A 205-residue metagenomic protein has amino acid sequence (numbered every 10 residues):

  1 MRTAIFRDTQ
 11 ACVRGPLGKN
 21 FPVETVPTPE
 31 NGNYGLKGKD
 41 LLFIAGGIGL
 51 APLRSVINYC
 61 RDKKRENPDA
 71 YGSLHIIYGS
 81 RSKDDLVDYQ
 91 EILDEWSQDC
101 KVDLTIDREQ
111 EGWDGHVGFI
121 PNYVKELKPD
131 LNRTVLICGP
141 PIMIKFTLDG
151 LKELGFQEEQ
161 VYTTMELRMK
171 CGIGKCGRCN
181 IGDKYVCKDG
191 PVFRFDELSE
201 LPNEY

Functional and structural regions predicted by a protein language model:
M1-L41: FAD-binding FR-type
Q10, D40, A70-H75, K101 (+2 more regions): Residues at the starts of beta-strands that form the adenosine-phosphate
G15, A45, I76-R81, L104-I106: Short, structured patches in soluble enzyme cores that scaffold and shape functional sites
T25-N33, K37, D62-Y71, D99-C100 (+1 more regions): Iron-sulfur (Fe-S) cluster-binding modules
L42-I44, L136-I137: Structural motif
P52-E66: Histidine-anchored nucleotide/phosphate-binding helix
S80-Y205: Reductase modules of NAD(P)H-dependent flavoproteins
